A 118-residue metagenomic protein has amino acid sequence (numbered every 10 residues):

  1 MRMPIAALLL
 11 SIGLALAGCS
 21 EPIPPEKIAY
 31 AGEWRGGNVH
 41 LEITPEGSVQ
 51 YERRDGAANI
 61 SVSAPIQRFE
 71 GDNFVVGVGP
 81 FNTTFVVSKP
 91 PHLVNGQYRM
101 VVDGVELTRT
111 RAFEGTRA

Functional and structural regions predicted by a protein language model:
M1-L8: Bacterial N-terminal signal peptides that target proteins for export
A15-G18: C-terminal motif of bacterial Sec signal peptides marking the signal peptidase cleavage site
S20-P22: Bacterial signal peptide processing site
E26-H40: Tryptophan-anchored aromatic micro-motifs
V39-T83: N-terminal glycine/threonine-rich, aromatic-flanked beta-hairpin/loop signature
L41-T44, F85-V86, H92, L107: Broad, structure-driven detector of short, well-ordered beta-strand segments within folded domains
P80-M100: Structured, soluble extracytoplasmic/luminal domains of envelope-associated proteins
R99-A118: Edge beta-strand at a domain terminus
